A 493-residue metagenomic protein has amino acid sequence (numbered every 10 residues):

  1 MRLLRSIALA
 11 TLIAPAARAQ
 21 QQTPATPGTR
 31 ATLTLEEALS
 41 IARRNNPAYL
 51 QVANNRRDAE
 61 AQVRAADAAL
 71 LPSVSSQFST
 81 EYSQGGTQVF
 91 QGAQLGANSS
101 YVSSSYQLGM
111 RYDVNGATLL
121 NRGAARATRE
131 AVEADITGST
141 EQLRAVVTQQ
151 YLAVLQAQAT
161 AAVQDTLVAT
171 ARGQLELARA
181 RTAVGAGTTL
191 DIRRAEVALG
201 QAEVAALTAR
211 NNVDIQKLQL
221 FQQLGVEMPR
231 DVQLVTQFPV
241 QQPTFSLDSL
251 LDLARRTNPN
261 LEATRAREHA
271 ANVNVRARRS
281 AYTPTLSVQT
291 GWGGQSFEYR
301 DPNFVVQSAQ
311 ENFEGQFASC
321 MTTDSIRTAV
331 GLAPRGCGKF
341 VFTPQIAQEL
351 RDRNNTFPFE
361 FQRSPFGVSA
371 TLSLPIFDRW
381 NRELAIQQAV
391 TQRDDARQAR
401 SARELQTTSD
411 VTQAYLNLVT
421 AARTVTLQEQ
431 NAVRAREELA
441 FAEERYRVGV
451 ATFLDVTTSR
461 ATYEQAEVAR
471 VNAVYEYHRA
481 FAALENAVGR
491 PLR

Functional and structural regions predicted by a protein language model:
R2-L9: Sec-dependent signal peptide recognition, specifically the positively charged N-region followed immediately by
A10-R18: Hydrophobic h-region of N-terminal signal peptides that target proteins for export in Gram-negative bacteria
A19-S79, G85, S105-Q107, R126 (+5 more regions): Bacterial Sec-pathway N-terminal export signals of envelope proteins
T23-A31, Q77-V114, V235-T244, R276 (+1 more regions): Small/polar, glycine/serine/threonine/aspartate-rich low-complexity segments that form flexible
S40-L50, R57-P72, Q107-R126, A134-E141 (+10 more regions): A glycine-/polar-enriched beta->alpha junction
Q142-T257, R267, R278, N417 (+5 more regions): Periplasmic alpha-helical coiled-coil/stalk elements that build and connect Gram-negative outer-membrane
T182-A186, Y446-V450, A487, P491: A short glycine-centered flexible hinge/capping loop motif at secondary-structure junctions
